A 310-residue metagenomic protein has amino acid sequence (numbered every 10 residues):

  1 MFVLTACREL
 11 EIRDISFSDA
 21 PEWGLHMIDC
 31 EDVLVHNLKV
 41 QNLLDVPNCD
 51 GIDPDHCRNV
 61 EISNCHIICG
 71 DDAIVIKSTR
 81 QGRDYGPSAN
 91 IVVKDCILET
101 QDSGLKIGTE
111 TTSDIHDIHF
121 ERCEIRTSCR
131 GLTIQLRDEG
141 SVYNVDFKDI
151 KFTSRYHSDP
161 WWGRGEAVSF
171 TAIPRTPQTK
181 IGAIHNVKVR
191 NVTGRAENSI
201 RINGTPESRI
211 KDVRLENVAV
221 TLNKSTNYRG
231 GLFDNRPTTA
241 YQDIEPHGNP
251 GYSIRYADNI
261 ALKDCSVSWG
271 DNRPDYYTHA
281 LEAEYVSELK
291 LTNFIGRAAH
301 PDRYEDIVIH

Functional and structural regions predicted by a protein language model:
M1-H310: Extracellular/periplasmic carbohydrate-active domains that bind, remodel, or depolymerize complex polysaccharides
